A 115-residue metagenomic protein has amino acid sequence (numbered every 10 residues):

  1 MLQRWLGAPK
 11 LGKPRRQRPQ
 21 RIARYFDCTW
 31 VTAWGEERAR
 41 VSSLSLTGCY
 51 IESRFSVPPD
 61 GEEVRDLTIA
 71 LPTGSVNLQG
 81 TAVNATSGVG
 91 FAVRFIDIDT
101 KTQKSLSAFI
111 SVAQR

Functional and structural regions predicted by a protein language model:
M1-L46, R54, S107-R115: N-terminal helix initiation/capping motif
F26-T32, E62-S75: Short conserved beta-strand and strand-loop elements enriched in small hydrophobics with frequent Asp/Gly
G35-E37, P72-V76, V89: Short acidic/polar mixed-charge low-complexity motifs
A39-R40, L78-V83: Short beta-strand-centered aromatic/proline hotspots
L44, V83-A85, I98: Residue-level recognition of beta-strand microenvironments
Y50-S53, T86-D97: Short, solvent-exposed secondary-structure boundary/capping segments
F55-E63: Surface-exposed connector loops and short turns at secondary-structure junctions
D99-K104: Short, charged/polar, Gly/Pro-enriched secondary-structure boundary elements
